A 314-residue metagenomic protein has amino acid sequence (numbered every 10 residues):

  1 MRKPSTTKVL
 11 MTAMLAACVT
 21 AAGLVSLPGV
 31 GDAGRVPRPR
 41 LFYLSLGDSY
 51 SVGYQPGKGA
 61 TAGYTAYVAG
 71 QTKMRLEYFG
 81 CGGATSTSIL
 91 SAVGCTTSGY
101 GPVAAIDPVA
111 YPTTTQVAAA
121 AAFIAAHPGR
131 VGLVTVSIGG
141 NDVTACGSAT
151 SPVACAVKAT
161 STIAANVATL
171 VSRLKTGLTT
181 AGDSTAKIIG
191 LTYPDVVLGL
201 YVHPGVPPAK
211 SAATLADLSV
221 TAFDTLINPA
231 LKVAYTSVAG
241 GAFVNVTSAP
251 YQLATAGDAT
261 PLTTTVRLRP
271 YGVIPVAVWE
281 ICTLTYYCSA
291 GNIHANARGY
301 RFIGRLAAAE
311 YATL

Functional and structural regions predicted by a protein language model:
M1-A33: Secretory targeting and sorting signals
A13-S26, G63, L174, L191 (+2 more regions): Hydrophobic alpha-helical membrane segments, chiefly transmembrane helices and signal peptide h-regions, characterized
G31-R38, F223, V233: Composition-driven, intrinsically disordered low-complexity tracts enriched in small residues
G34-T97, V134: Serine-esterase "nucleophile elbow" of acetyl-processing enzymes
T96-V109: Short, structured active-site "lid" loops
D107-I293, A297, A308: Alpha-helical cap/lid subdomain in secreted, periplasmic, or secretory-pathway luminal O-acyl-processing enzymes
F123, F302, L306-L314: C-terminal alpha-helix
